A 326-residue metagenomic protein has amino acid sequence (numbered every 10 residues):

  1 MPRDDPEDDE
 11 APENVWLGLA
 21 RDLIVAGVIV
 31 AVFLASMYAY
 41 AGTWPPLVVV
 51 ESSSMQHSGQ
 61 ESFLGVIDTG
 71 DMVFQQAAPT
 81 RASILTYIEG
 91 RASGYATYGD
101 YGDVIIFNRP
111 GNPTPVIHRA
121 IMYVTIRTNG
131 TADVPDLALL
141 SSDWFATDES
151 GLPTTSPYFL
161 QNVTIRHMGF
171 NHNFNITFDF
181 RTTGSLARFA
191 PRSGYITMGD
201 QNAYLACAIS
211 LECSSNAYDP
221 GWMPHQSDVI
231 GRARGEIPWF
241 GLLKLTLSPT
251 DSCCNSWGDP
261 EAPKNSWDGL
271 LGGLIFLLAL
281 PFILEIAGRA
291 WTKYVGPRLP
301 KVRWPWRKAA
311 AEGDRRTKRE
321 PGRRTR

Functional and structural regions predicted by a protein language model:
D4-Y38, N265-G269, I286-A290: Membrane-entry signal-anchor segments at the cytosolic-membrane interface, especially the N-terminal signal anchor
P6, I230, R234-G288: Extended hydrophobic blocks
D8-V15, S62-G65, G221, H225 (+2 more regions): Juxtamembrane loop-helix boundary motifs flanking transmembrane segments in multi-pass membrane proteins
E13, D22, A262-R324: Juxtamembrane interface at the cytosolic side of transmembrane helices
G18-T155: Feature for secretory/organellar precursors and membrane-associated catalytic proteins
N108-G111, Y123-S214: Catalytic Cys-His active-site segments of thiol-dependent hydrolases/isopeptidases
A187-N255: Extended, hydrophilic extramembrane loops/domains of integral membrane proteins
